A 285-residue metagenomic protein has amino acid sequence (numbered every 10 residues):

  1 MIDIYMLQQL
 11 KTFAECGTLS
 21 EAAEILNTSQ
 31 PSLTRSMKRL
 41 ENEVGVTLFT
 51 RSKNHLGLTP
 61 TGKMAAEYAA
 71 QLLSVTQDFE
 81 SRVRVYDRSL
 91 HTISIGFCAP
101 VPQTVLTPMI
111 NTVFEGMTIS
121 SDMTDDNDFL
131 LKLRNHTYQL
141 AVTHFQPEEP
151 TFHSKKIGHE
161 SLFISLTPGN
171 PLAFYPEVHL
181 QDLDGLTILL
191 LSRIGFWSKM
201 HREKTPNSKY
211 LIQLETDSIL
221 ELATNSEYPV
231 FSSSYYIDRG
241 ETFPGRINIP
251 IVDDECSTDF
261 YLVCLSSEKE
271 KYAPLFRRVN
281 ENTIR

Functional and structural regions predicted by a protein language model:
L7, E43-V44, A65-S94: Alpha-helical linker/hinge and terminal dimerization helices associated with HTH transcriptional regulators
K11-S29: Short helix-boundary/capping micro-motifs
E41-P60, Q77: A short LG(V/I)-centered, amphipathic sequence patch enriched for acidic residue(s) preceding the LG motif
S89-E148: Central regulatory/effector-binding core of bacterial HTH transcription factors
T104-L106, G185-S208, Y272-A273: Secondary-structure junction motif
E149-K155, E160, S218-E268: Beta-alpha-beta core module
S154-L162, L166-I188: Flexible hinge/capping segments at coil-to-helix
